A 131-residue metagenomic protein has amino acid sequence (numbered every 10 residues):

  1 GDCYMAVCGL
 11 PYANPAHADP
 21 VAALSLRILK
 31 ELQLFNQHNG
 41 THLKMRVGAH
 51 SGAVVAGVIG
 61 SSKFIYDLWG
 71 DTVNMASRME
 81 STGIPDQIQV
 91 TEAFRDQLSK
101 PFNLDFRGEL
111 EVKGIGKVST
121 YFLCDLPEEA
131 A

Functional and structural regions predicted by a protein language model:
G1-A6, L10-P11, G52-A53: Short acidic-rich active-site patches of cyclic nucleotide enzymes
D2-C3, L24, Q97: Short acidic/histidine-centered micro-motifs embedded in hydrophobic/aromatic stretches that mark compact functional
C3, K44-R46, V118-T120: Broad gene-expression machinery/nucleic-acid interaction feature
M5, G9, A16, G57-I59 (+2 more regions): Active-site-proximal flexible loops/turns
L10-V47, S51, D71-I84, F94: Alpha-helical scaffold within the catalytic cores of cyclic-nucleotide enzymes
V54-A56, K63, A76, T82-A131: Cytosolic regulatory/linker segments at or just downstream of nucleotide-handling modules in signal-transduction
I59-G70: Short, surface-exposed loop/helix-turn segments at secondary-structure junctions that function as lids/hinges flanking
G70-D71, Q89: Residue-level recognition of alpha-helix initiation/capping sites
